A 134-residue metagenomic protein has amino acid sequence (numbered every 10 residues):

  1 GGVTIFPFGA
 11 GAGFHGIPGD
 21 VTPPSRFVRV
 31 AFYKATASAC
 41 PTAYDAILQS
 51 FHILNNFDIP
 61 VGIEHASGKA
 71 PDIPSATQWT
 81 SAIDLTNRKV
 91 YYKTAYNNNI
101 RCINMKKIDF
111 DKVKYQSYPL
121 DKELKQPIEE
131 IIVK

Functional and structural regions predicted by a protein language model:
G1-K134: C-terminus-biased signal that marks the final domain/tail of proteins
